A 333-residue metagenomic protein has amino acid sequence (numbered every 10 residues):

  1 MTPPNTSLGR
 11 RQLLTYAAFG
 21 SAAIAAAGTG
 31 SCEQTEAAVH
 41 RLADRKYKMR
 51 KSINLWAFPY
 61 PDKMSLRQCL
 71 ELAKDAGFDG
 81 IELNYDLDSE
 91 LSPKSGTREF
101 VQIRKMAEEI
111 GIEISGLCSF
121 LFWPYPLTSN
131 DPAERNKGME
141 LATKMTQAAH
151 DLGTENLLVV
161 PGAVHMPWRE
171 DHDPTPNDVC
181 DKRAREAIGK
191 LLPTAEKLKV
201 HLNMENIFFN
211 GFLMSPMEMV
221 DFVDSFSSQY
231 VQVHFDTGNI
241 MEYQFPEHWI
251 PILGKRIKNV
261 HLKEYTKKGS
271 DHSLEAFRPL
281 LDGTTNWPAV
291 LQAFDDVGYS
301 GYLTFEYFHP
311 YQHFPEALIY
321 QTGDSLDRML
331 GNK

Functional and structural regions predicted by a protein language model:
T2-G28, C32-S52, A57-G77, G189 (+2 more regions): Histidine-acidic metal/acid-base catalytic patches
A17-G28, R41-R45, S65-L70, M106-E113 (+1 more regions): Active-site acidic/histidine proton-transfer and metal-coordination neighborhood in alpha/beta enzyme cores
D62, G96-E99, D131-G138, D173-C180 (+5 more regions): Residue-level preference for long, well-ordered alpha-helices that form the structural scaffold of enzyme catalytic
R67-E71, G96-G111, L141-G153, F245-K255 (+1 more regions): Short amphipathic alpha-helices and their capping/turn segments at secondary-structure boundaries
F78-D86, G116-P124, P161: Short, conserved active-site loops that position catalytic residues or coordinate cofactors/metal ions across diverse
N84-R104, P161-V164: Glycine-rich, proline-tolerant flexible connector loops at the mouths of alpha/beta enzymes
S89-L91, Y125, V164-H165, F208-F212 (+2 more regions): Short, small-residue-enriched loops and turns at beta-alpha junctions that line or gate enzyme active sites
